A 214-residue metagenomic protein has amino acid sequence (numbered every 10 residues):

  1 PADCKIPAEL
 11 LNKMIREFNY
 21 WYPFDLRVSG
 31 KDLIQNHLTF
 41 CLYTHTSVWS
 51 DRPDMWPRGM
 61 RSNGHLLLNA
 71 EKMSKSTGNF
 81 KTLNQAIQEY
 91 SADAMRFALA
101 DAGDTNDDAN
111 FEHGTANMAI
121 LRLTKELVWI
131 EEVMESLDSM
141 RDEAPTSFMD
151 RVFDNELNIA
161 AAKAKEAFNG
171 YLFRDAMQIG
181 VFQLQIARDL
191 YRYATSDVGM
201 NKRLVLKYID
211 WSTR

Functional and structural regions predicted by a protein language model:
P1-M14, P53-K207: Long, charged, mostly alpha-helical binding arms that flank functional sites
R16-D32: A short glycine/serine-rich beta->alpha loop
Y22, C41-T44, T82, K163: Short, hydrophobic/aromatic alpha-helical segments in well-folded domains
V28-H37, R203-W211: Short, conserved micro-motifs enriched in small and acidic residues
I34-D51: Metal-dependent nuclease catalytic cores in nucleic-acid-processing enzymes, especially RNase H-like/related
L42-T46, L123-I130, T213: Short, amphipathic alpha-helical segments that act as regulatory/interfacial helices in nucleotide-processing proteins
T82, W211-R214: Short Gly/charged-rich anion-binding patches and loops
